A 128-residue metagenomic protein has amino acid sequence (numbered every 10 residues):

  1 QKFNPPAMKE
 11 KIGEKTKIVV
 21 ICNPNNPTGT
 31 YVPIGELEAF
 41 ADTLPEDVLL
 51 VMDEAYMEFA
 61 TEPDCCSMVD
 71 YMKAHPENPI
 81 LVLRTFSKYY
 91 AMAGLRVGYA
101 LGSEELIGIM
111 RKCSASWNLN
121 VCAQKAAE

Functional and structural regions predicted by a protein language model:
Q1, P5, C65, S103 (+1 more regions): A structural signal for well-ordered alpha-helical scaffolds and beta->alpha junctions
K2-E14, P27-L50, Y56-Y89: Active-site pre-lysine segment of PLP-dependent enzymes
V20, V51: Walker B beta-strand of ABC/ABC-like P-loop ATPase nucleotide-binding domains, specifically the conserved hydrophobic
C22, C65-C66, C113, C122: Generic recognition of cysteine residues
P79-E128: PLP-dependent aminotransferase class I/II
